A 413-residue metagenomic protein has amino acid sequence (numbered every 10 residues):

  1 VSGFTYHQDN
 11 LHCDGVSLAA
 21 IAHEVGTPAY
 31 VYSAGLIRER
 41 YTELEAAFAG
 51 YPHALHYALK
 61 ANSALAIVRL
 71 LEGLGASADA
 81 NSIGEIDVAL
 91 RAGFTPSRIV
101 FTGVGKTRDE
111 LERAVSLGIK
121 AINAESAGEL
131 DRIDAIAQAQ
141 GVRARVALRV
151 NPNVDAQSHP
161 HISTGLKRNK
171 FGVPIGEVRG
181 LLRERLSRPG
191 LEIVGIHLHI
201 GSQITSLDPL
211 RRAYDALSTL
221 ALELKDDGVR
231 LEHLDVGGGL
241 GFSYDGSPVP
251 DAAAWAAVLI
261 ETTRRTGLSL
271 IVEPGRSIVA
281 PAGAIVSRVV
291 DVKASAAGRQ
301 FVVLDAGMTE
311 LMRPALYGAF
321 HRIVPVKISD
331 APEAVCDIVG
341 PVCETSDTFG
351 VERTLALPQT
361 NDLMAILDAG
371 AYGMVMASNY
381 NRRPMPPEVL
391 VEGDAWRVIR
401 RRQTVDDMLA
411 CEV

Functional and structural regions predicted by a protein language model:
V1-A144, R188-E192, T219-L222, D226 (+1 more regions): A charged N-terminal "starter" segment
S17, I21, S33-L36, R40 (+20 more regions): General structural feature for long, well-ordered alpha-helical segments within catalytic domains of soluble enzymes
I37, K60, S82, A114 (+7 more regions): Conserved, mostly hydrophobic/aromatic
A58-A64, N81-G84, V104-K106, E125-A127 (+8 more regions): Active-site beta-loop-alpha junctions enriched in small/polar residues
I67-V68, R91, L111-S116, I133-I136 (+6 more regions): Short acidic, glycine/serine/threonine-rich loops at helix termini
A78-D79, I99, I122, I196 (+3 more regions): Hydrophobic residues within beta-strands of alpha/beta enzymes
P152-K293, L355-P358, N381-R383, E392: Active-site loop/helix belt of alpha/beta enzymes
V258, G267-V413: Charged (often Lys/Glu-rich) extended helix/loop segments that serve as interaction or gating elements
